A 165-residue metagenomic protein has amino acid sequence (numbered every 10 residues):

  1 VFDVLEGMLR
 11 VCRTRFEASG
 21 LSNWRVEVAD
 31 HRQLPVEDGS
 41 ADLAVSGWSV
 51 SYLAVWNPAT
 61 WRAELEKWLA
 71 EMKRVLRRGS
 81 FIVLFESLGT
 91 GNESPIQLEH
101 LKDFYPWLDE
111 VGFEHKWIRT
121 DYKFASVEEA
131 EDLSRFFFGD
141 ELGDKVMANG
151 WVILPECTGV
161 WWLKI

Functional and structural regions predicted by a protein language model:
V1-L34: Class I SAM-dependent methyltransferase SAM/SAH-binding core
E27, V45, V83: Conserved Rossmann-like nucleotide-binding pocket used by diverse enzymes that bind dinucleotide cofactors
R32-A44: A short acidic, Gly/Pro-enriched loop at the edge of an enzyme's catalytic core that lines a small-molecule cofactor
D42-A63: A short SAM/SAH-binding and catalytic strip from SAM-dependent methyltransferases
S51, S87-N92, T120-Y122: Short "lid" loop at the C-terminus of a central beta-strand within the Rossmann-like core of SAM-dependent
R62-R78: A short glycine-rich, Lys/Arg-flanked "PGG" loop and its adjoining helix->strand segment in the class I
S80-W107, V111: Conserved class I S-adenosyl-L-methionine
E114-I165: Conserved Class I S-adenosyl-L-methionine
